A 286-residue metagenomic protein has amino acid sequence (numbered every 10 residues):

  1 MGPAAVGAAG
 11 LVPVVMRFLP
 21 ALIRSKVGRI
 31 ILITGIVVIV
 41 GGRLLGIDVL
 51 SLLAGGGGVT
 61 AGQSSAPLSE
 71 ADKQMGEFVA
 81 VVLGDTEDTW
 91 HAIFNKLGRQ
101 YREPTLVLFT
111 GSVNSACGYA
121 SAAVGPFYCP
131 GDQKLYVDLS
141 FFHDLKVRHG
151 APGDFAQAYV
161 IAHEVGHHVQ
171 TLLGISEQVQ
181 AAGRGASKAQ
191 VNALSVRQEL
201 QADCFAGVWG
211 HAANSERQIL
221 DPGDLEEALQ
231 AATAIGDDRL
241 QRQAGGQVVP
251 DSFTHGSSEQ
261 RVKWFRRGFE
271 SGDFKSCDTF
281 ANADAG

Functional and structural regions predicted by a protein language model:
M1-L68: Long amphipathic alpha-helical segments used for membrane anchoring, targeting, substrate engagement, or oligomerization
I39, T233-G286: Pan-zinc metallopeptidase signature
K73, E77-Y101, A193, R197-Q241: Short helix/loop segments within enzyme catalytic domains that coordinate or immediately flank catalytic cofactors
W90, V137, Y159-L172, A202-D203 (+1 more regions): Active-site recognition of the HExxH zinc-binding catalytic motif
R102-T105, G131-L135, A156: Envelope-exposed proteins and targeting segments
S112-D138: Catalytic zinc-binding patch centered on the HExxH motif and its immediate surroundings that defines zinc-dependent
F141-Y159, Q190-V196: Short pre-active-site segment immediately N-terminal to the catalytic Zn-binding motif
V165-Q180, N214: Catalytic Zn2+-binding segment of zinc metalloproteases
